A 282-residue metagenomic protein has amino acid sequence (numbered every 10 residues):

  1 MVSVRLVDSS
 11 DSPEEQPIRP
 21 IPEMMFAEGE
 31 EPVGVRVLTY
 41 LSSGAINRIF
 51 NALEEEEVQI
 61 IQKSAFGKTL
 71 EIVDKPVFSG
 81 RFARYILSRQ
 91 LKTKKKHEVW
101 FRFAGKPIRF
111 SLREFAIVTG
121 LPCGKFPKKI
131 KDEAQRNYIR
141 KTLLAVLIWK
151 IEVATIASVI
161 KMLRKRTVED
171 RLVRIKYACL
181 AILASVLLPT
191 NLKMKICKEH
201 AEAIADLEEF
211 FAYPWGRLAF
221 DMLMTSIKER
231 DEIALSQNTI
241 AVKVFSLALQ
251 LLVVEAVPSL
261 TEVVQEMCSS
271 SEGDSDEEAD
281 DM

Functional and structural regions predicted by a protein language model:
M1-M282: Structural stabilizers in ordered domains
